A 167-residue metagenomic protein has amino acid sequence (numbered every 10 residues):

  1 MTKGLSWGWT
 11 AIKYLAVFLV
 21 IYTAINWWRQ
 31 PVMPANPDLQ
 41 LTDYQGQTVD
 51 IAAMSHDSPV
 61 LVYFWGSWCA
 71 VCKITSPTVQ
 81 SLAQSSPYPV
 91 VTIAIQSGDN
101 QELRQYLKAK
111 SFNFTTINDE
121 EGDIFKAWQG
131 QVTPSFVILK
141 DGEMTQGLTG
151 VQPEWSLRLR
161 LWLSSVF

Functional and structural regions predicted by a protein language model:
M1-T42, F167: N-terminal targeting signals for export/organelle localization
A35, S58, Q131-V132: Short, small/polar residue-rich loop motifs at catalytic or cofactor-binding pockets
L41-Y44, I138: Hydrophobic beta-strand positions
T42, T115-D119: Short acidic-hydrophobic, aromatic-tinged amphipathic segments that line or gate anion-handling sites
D50-K73: Short active-site neighborhood of thiol/selenol oxidoreductases, capturing the structured segment around
L61-V62, V90, F136: Hydrophobic beta-strand anchors of alpha/beta hydrolase catalytic cores
K73-K110, E120-K126: Structural microenvironment flanking redox-active thiols in thiol-disulfide oxidoreductases
K108-F112, E120-F167: Thiol/disulfide oxidoreductase modules built on the thioredoxin-like
